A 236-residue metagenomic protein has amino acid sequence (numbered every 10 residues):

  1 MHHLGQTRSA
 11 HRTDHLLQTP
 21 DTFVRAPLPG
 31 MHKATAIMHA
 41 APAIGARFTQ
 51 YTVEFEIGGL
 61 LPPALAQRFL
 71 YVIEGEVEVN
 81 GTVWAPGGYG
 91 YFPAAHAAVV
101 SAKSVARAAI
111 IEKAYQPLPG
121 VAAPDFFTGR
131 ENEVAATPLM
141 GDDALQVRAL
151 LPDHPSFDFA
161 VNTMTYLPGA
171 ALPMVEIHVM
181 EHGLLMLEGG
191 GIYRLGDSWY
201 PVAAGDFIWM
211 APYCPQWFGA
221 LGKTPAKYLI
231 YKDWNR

Functional and structural regions predicted by a protein language model:
M1-A46, V105-F159: A short, N-terminal "cap"/entry segment at the start of jelly-roll beta-barrel domains of the cupin/DSBH fold
H32-M38, R47-L65, A149-L150, N162-H178 (+1 more regions): Conserved short histidine dyad/triad with adjacent acidic residue
I44-A46, V83, A94-V121, P212-R236: Ligand-binding loop in jelly-roll beta-barrel domains
I44-G45, G58-L70, V99-A102, P152-S156 (+3 more regions): Short, low-complexity cationic-aromatic patches
I57, L65-N80, V179-I192, G196: Glycine- and acidic-residue-biased ligand/ion/polar-headgroup-sensing regions
G81-A97, G196-P212: Short acidic-glycine-tyrosine-enriched beta hairpin
T128-R194, W199-Y200: Surface-exposed interaction/gating patches
